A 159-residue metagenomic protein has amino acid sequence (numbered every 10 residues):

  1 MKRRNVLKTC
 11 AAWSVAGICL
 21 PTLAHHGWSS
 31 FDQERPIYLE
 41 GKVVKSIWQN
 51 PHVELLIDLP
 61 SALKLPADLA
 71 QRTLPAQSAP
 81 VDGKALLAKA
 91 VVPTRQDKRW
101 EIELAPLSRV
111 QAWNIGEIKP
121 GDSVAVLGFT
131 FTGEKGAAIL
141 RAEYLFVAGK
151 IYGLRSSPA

Functional and structural regions predicted by a protein language model:
R3-C10: N-terminal export leaders
L23-R35: Short boundary/loop segments of OB/S1/cold-shock single-stranded nucleic-acid-binding domains
P36-Q49: Structural detector for short beta-strands of small beta-barrel domains
Q49-P60: Short aromatic-glycine-enriched beta-strand elements
K98-W113: Beta-strand/loop nucleic-acid-binding surfaces
Q111-A125: Short nucleic-acid-contacting surface segments enriched for D/E, G, S/T with interspersed K/R
T132-S156: OB-fold/S1-family single-stranded nucleic acid-binding modules
